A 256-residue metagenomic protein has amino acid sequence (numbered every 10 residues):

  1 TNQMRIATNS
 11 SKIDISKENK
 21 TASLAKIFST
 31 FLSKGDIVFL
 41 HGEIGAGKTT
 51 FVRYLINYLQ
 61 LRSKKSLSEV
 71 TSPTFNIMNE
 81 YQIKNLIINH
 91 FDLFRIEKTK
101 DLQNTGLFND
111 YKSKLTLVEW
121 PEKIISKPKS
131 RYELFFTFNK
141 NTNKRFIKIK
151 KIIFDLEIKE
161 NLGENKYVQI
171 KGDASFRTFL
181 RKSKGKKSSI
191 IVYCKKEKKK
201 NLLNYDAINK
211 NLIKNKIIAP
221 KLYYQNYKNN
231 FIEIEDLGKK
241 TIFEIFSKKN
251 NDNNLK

Functional and structural regions predicted by a protein language model:
M4-I27: N-terminal pre-Walker A segment at the start of P-loop NTPase domains
M4-R5, S11, K100-L102, F108-K159: Short phosphate-coordinating micro-motif centered on Lys-Gly-acidic
V38-L40: Hydrophobic anchor at the beta1->P-loop junction of P-loop NTPases
E43: P-loop (Walker A) phosphate-binding loop of NTP-binding proteins
K48: Conserved lysine of the Walker
N57-E69, I83: Post-Walker A helix-loop "phosphate-sensing" segment adjacent to the P-loop in P-loop NTPases
L162-S183: ATP-binding glycine-rich phosphate-binding loop
S183-K256: ATP-binding pocket architecture of kinase catalytic cores
